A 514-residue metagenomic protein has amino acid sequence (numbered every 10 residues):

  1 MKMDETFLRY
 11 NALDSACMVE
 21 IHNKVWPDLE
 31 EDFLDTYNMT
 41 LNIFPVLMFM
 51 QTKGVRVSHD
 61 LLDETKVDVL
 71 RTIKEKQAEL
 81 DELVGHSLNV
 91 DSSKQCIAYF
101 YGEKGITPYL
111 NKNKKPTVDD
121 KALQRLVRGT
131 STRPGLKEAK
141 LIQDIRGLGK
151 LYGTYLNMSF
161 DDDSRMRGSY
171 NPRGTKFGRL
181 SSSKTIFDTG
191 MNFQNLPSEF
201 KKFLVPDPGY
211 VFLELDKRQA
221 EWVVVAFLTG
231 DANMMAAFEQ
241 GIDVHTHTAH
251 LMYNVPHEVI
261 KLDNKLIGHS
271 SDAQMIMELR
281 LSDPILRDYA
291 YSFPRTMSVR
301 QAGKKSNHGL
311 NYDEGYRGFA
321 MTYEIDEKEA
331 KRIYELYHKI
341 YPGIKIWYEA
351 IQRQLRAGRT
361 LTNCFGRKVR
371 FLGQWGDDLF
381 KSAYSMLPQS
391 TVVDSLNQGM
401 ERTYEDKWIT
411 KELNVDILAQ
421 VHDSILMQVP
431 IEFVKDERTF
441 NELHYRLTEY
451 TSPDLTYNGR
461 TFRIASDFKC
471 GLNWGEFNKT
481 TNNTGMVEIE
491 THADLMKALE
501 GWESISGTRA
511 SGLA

Functional and structural regions predicted by a protein language model:
M1-A514: Conserved catalytic core of nucleotide polymerization and phosphodiester-bond processing enzymes
